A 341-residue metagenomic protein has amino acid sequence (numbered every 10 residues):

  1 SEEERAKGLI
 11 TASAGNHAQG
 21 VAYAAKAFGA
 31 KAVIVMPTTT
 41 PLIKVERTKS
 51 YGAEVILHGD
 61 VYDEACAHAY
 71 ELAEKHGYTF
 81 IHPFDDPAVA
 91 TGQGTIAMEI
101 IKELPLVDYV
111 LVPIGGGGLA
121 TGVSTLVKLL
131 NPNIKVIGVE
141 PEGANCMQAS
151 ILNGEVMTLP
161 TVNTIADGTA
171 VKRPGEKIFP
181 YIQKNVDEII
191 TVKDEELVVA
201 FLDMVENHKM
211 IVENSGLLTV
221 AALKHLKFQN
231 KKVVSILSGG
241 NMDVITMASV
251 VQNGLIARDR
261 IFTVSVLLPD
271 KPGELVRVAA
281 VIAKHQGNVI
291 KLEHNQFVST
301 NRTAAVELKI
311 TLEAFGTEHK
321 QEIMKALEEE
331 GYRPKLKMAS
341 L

Functional and structural regions predicted by a protein language model:
S1-G8: Helix-rich "cap/lid" substructures immediately adjacent to catalytic or cofactor-binding pockets
K7, Y78-T79, D108, D187 (+2 more regions): Conserved acidic residues
G8-N16, V112-G116, V192-K193, M210-G216: Active-site nucleophile and cofactor-binding loops and adjacent substrate-binding regions of central metabolic enzymes
L9-A12, N16-L72, L126, C146-L159 (+2 more regions): Active-site-proximal loop->helix
T11-A12, V35, H58, F84 (+3 more regions): Structural motif
A22-Y23, F28, D85-K184, K224-P269 (+1 more regions): Glycine-rich phosphate/pyrophosphate-binding loop at beta-loop-alpha junctions
G175-K231: Active-site-adjacent helical/loop segments in soluble small-molecule enzymes
T246-L341: A conserved regulatory-domain signal marking ACT and ACT-like small-molecule sensing domains and adjacent regulatory
